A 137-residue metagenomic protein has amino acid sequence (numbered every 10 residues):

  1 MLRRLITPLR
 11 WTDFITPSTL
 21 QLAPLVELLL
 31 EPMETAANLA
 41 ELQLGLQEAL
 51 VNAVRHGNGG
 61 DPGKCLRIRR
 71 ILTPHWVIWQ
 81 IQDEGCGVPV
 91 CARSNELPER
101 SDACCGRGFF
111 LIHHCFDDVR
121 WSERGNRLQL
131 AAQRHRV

Functional and structural regions predicted by a protein language model:
M1-L44: Bergerat-fold GHKL ATPase/HATPase_c domain
M1-P17, H113-V137: Flexible, glycine-/charge-rich segments associated with ATP-binding catalytic modules
A37-P62: Conserved ATP-binding N-box helix of the HATPase_c
C65-H75: Short beta-strand/loop element within the Bergerat-fold HATPase_c
R69-I71, Q82, S122, A131: Solvent-exposed beta-strand sheet faces enriched in polar/charged residues
P74-I78, G125-R127: A generic structural signal for beta-strand entry/edge sites
I78-C105: Glycine-rich/acidic phosphate-handling loop/turn and adjacent ATP-lid/helix of nucleotide-binding kinase/ATPase domains
S101-F116: Glycine-rich phosphate-binding loop
